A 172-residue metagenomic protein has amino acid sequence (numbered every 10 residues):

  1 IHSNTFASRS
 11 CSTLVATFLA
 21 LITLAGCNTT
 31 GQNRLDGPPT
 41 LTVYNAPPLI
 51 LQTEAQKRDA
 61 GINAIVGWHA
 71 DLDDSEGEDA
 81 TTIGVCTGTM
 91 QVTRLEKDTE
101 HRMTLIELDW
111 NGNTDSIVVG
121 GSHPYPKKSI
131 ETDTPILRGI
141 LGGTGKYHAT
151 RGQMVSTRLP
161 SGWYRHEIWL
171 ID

Functional and structural regions predicted by a protein language model:
I1-V15: Bacterial N-terminal signal peptides that target proteins for export
T13-A25: Bacterial N-terminal signal peptides
C27-D172: Targeting-peptide/extracellular-domain and disordered-appendage signature
